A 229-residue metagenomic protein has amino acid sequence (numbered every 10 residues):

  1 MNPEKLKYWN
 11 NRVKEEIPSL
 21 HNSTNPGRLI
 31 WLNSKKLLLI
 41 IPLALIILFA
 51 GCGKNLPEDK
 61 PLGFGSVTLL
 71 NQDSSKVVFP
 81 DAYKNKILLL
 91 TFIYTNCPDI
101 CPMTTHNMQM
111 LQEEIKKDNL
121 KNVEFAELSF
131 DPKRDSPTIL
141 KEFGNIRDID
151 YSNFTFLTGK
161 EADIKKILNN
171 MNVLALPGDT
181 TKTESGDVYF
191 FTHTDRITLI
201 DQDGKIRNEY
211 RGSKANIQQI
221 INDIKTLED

Functional and structural regions predicted by a protein language model:
L48-G51: C-terminal motif of bacterial Sec signal peptides marking the signal peptidase cleavage site
G53-D81, M103-N107: N-terminal "domain-start" segment that seeds a small globular fold
P80-P102, M108: Short active-site neighborhood of thiol/selenol oxidoreductases, capturing the structured segment around
K86, T105-E127: Conserved helix-turn-beta segment immediately C-terminal to the redox Cys motif in thioredoxin-like folds
N122-D135, N153-E161: Thiol-based oxidoreductase modules, predominantly thioredoxin-like and allied folds used for disulfide exchange
E142-H193: Short, internal strand/loop/helix patches that form the active-site neighborhood or redox-interaction surface
K182-D229: Thiol-/selenol-based redox modules, centered on thioredoxin-like and closely related oxidoreductase domains
